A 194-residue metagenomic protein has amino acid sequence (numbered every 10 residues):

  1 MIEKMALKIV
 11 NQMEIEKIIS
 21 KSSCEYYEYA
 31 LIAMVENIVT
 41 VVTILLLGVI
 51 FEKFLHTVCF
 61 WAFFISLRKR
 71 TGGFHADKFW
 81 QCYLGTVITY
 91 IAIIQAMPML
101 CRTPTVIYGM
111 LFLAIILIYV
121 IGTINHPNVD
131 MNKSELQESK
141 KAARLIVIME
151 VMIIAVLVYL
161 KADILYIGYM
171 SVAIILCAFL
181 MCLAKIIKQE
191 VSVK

Functional and structural regions predicted by a protein language model:
L7-H56, S66: Hydrophobic transmembrane alpha-helices
L47-F60, I107-I115: Structural signature of hydrophobic alpha-helical transmembrane segments
F64-H75, T123-M131, C182-I186: C-terminal ends of transmembrane helices
D77-I88, V106-F112, E135-K141: Cytoplasmic-side transmembrane-helix entry/capping segments in multi-pass membrane proteins
I93-V106, I148-I164: Hydrophobic alpha-helical transmembrane segments in multi-pass integral membrane proteins
R102-I118, V172-A173: Alpha-helical transmembrane segments
L113, I167-C182: Small-residue-rich transmembrane alpha-helices that serve as helix-helix interface/gating elements in multipass
H126-M149: Membrane-helix boundary/juxtamembrane motif in polytopic membrane proteins
